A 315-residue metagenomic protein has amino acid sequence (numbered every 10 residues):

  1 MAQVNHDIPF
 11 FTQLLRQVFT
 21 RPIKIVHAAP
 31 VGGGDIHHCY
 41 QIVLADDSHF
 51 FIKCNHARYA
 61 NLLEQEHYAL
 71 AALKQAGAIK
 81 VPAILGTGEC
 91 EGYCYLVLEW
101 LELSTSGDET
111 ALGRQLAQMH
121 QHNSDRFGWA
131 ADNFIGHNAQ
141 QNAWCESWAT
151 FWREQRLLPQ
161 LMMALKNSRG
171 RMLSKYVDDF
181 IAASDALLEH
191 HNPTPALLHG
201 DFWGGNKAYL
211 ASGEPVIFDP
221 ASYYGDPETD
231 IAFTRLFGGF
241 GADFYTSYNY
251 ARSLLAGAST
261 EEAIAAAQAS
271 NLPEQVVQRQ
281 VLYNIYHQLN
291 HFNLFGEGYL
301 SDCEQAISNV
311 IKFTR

Functional and structural regions predicted by a protein language model:
D7-R21, S124-L197, L210-S212: An alpha-helical support segment within catalytic cores of ATP-dependent transferases
P22, D46-F50, E214: Short acidic/polar mixed-charge low-complexity motifs
P22, G77, G88, H120-F127 (+5 more regions): A general structural signal marking secondary-structure boundaries and capping sites
P22-A29: Conserved N-terminal boundary motif of the eukaryotic protein kinase catalytic domain
A29-T150: ATP-binding pocket architecture of kinase catalytic cores
Y59, A258-E261, H291-R315: ATP/Mg2+ or Mg2+-diphosphate-binding catalytic cores that bind nucleotide phosphates or diphosphates via glycine-rich
Q141-R153, M162, H191-L197, Y209-Q288 (+2 more regions): Active-site Asp-x-Gly
L198, W203-G204: Canonical protein kinase catalytic loop motif
